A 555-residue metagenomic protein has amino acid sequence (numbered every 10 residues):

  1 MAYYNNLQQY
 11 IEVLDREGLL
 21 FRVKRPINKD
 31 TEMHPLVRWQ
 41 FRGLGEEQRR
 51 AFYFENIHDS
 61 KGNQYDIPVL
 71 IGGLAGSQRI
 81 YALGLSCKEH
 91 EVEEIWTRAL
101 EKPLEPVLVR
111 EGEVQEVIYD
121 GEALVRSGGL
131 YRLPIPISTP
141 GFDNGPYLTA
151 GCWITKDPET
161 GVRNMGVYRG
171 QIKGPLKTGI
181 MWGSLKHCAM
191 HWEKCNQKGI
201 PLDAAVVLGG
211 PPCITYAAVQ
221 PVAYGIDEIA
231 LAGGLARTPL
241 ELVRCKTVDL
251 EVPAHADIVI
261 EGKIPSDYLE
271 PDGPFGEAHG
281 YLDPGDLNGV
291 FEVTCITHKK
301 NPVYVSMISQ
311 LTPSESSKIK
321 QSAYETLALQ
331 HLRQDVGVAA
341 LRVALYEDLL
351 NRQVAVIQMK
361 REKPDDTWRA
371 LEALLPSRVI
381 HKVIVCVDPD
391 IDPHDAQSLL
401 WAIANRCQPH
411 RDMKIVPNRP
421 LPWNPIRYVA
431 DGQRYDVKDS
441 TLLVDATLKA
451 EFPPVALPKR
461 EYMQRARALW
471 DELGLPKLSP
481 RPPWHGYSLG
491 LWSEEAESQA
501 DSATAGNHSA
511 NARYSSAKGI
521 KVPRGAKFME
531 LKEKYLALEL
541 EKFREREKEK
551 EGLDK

Functional and structural regions predicted by a protein language model:
M1-K555: Extended, highly charged
